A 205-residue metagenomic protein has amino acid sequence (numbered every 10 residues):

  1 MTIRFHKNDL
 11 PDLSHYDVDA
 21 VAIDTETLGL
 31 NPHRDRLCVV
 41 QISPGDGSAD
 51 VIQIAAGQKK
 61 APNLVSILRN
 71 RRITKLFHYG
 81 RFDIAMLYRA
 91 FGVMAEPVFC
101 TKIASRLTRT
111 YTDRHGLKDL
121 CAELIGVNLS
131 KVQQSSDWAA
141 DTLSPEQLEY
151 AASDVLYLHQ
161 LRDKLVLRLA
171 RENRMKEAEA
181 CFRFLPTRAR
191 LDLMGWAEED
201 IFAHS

Functional and structural regions predicted by a protein language model:
M1-V21, T25: N-terminal accessory regions of nucleic-acid-interacting proteins
A22, I73-G80: Acidic beta-strand-to-loop metal/phosphate-binding motif
T25-H33: Short acidic, Gly/Ser-rich segments with clustered Asp/Glu that frequently serve as metal-coordination loops in enzyme
P32-G47: A short alpha/beta connector and helix-capping loop motif
G47-K75: Nucleic-acid-processing active sites and adjacent nucleic-acid-binding tracks, predominantly divalent metal-dependent
M94-R109, E179-C181: Conserved beta-strand -> loop -> alpha-helix junction used to position metal-binding or nucleic-acid-contacting
T101-E123: Short alpha-helix plus adjacent loop in nuclease-associated cores
L129-R190: Acidic, Mg2+-coordinating catalytic module of metal-dependent nucleases/exonucleases that use a two-metal-ion mechanism
